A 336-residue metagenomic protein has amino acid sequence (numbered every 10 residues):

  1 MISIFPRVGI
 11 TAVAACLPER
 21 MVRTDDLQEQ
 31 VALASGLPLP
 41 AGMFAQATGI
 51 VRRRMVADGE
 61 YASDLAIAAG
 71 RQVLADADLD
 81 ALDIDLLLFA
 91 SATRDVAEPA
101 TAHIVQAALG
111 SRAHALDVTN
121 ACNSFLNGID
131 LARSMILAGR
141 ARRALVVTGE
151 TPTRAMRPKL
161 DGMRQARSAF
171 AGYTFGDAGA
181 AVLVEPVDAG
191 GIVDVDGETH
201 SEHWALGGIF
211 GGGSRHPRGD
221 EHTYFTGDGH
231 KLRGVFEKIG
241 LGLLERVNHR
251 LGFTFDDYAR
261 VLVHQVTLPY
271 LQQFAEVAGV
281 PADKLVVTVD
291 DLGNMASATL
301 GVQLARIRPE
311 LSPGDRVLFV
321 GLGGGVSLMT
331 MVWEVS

Functional and structural regions predicted by a protein language model:
M1-D58, D161-G234, E334-S336: Condensing-enzyme catalytic core mediating Claisen C-C bond formation in acyl metabolism
I10-A12, F44, V73, L87 (+7 more regions): Buried hydrophobic positions in well-ordered alpha/beta secondary-structure cores of metabolic enzymes
A14, A90, T119, A144-E150 (+2 more regions): Short beta-strand segments
L37-Q46, V96-G110, E150-D161, G212-G219 (+1 more regions): Acidic-glycine-rich active-site phosphate/pyrophosphate-binding loop
A41-G42, D80-L86, H114, R142-R143 (+3 more regions): Short acidic capping loops at alpha-helix termini that bridge into adjacent secondary structure
S63, I67, T93-R94, I104-A107 (+3 more regions): Claisen-condensing/thiolase-fold acyl-transfer catalytic domains that form or cleave C-C bonds in fatty acid
A69-D85, G242-A259, I307-L311: Phosphate/pyrophosphate-binding loops at sites that engage ATP/ADP/AMP, CoA/4′-phosphopantetheine, polyphosphate
L137-G176: Flexible, glycine-rich active-site loops centered on histidine and acidic residues that chelate a metal or position
